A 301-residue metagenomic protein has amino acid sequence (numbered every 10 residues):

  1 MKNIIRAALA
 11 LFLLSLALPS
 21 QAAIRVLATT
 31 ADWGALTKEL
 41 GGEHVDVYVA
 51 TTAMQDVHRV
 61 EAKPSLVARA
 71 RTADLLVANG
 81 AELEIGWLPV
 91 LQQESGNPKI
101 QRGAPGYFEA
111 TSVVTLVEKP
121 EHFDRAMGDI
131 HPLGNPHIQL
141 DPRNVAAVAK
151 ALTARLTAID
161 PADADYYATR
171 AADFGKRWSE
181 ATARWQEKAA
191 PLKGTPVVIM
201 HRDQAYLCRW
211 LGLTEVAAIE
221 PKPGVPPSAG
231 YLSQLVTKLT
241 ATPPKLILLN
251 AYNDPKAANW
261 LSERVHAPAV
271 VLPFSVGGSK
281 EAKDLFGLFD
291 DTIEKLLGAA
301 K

Functional and structural regions predicted by a protein language model:
M1-F12: Bacterial N-terminal signal peptides that target proteins for export
A17-P19: N-terminal signal peptide c-region/cleavage motif recognized by signal peptidases
A22-K301: Extracytoplasmic metal-acquisition and chelation regions
